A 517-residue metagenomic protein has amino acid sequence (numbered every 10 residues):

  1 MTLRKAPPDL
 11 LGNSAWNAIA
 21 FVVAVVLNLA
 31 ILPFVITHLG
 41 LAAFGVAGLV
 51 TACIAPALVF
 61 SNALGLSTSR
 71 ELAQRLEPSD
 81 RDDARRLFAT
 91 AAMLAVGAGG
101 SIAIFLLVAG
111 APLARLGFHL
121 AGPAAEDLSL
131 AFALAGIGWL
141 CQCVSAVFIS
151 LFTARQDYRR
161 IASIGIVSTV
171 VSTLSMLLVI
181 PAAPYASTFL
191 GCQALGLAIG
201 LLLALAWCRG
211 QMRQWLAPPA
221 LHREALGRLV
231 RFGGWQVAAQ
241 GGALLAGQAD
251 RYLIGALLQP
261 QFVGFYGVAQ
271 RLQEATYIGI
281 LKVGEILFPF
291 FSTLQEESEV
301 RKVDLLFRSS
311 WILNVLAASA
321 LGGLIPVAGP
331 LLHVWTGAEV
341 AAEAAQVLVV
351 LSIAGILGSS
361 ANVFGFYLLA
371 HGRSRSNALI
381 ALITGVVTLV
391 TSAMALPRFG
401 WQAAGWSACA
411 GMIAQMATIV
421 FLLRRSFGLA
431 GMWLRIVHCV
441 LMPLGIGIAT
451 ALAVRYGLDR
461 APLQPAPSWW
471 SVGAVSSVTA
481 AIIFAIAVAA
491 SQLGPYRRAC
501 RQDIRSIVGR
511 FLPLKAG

Functional and structural regions predicted by a protein language model:
M1-L10, A186-S187, A204-G247, I286 (+3 more regions): Interhelical loop/hinge segments that connect adjacent transmembrane helices in multipass membrane
M1-L29, D82-T90, A125-S129, A220-A239 (+2 more regions): N-terminal membrane topogenesis motif
T2-R4, L452-G517: Membrane-proximal transmembrane or re-entrant/amphipathic helices at the cytosolic face
P8-Q74, T90, L94, A103-L107 (+4 more regions): Signature of the first transmembrane helix
G12-L29, C192-G200, A204, C208 (+5 more regions): Transmembrane helical elements of multi-pass membrane transporters/channels
N62-P78, A154, M212, A269 (+2 more regions): Helix-loop junctions and terminal segments of transmembrane helices in multi-pass membrane transport/translocation
T90-H119, L174-P181, L202, D304-S359 (+2 more regions): Alpha-helical transmembrane segments of multi-pass membrane transport and lipid-handling proteins
A133, A162-M212, F232, L382-T388 (+3 more regions): Hydrophobic alpha-helical transmembrane segments
